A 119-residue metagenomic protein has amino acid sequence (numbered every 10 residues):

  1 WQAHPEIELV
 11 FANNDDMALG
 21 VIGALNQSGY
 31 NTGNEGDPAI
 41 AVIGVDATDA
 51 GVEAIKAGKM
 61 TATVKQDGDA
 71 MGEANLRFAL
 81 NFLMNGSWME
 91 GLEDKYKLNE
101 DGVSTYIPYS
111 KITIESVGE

Functional and structural regions predicted by a protein language model:
W1-E53: Hydrophobic alpha-helical
A3, A24-N31, A54, G58 (+2 more regions): Structured segments of extracytoplasmic/periplasmic soluble domains in secreted or envelope-associated proteins
I40, T61, Y109: Short, conserved active-site loop motifs that form the nucleotide-linked donor/cofactor pocket
D46, D67, E115: Residues at the C-termini of beta-strands that transition into short coil/loop
A57-D69: Short beta-strand elements at the ligand-binding edges of bilobed clamshell
A70-E119: Hinge/cleft segment of the Venus flytrap/periplasmic-binding protein
